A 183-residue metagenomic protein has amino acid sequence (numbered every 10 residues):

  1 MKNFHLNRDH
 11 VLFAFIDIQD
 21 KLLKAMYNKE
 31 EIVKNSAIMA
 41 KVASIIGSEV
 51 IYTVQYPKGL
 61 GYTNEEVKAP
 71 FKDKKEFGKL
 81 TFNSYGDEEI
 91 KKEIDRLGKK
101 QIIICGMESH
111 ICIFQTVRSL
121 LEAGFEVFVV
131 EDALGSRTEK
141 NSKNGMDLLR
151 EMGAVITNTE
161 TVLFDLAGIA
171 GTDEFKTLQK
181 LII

Functional and structural regions predicted by a protein language model:
M1-L12, G59-I183: Active-site-adjacent betaalpha module
R8-V11, Y27-Y52: A short alpha/beta connector and helix-capping loop motif
L12-I18: N-terminal nucleotide-binding beta1-loop-alpha1 segment
I18, Y52-Q55, E131: A cross-domain feature marking catalytic cores of carbohydrate-active enzymes and several ubiquitous metabolic/repair
D20-K24: Short acidic, Gly/Ser-rich segments with clustered Asp/Glu that frequently serve as metal-coordination loops in enzyme
V42, E49-Y56, L60, V67-P70: Early exported N-terminus immediately downstream of N-terminal targeting peptides
